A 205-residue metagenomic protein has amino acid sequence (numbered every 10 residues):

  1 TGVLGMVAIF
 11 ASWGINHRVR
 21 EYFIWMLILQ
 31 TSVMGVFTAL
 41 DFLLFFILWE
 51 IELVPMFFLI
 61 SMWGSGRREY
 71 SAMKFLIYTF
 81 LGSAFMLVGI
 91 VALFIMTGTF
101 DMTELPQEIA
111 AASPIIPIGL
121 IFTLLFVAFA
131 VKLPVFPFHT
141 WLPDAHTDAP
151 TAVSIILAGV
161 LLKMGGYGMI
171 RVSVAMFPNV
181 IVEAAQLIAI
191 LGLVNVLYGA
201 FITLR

Functional and structural regions predicted by a protein language model:
L4-M26, Q30-F45, P55-R205: Hydrophobic transmembrane alpha-helices and their helix-loop junctions in integral membrane proteins
E50: Short phosphate-coordinating micro-motif centered on Lys-Gly-acidic
